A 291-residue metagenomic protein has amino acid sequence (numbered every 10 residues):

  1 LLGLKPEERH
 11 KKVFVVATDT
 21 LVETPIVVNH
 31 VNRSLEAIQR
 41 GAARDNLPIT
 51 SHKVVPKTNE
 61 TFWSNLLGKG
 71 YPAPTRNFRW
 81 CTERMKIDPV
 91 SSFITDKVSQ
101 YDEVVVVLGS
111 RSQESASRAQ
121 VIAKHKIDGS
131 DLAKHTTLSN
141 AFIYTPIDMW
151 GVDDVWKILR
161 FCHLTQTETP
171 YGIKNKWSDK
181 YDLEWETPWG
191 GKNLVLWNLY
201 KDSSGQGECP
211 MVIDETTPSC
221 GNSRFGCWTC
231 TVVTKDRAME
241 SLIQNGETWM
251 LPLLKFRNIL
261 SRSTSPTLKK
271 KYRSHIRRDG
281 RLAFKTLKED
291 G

Functional and structural regions predicted by a protein language model:
L1-G291: Nucleotide-activated chemistry modules centered on ATP-dependent adenylation/adenylyltransferase
